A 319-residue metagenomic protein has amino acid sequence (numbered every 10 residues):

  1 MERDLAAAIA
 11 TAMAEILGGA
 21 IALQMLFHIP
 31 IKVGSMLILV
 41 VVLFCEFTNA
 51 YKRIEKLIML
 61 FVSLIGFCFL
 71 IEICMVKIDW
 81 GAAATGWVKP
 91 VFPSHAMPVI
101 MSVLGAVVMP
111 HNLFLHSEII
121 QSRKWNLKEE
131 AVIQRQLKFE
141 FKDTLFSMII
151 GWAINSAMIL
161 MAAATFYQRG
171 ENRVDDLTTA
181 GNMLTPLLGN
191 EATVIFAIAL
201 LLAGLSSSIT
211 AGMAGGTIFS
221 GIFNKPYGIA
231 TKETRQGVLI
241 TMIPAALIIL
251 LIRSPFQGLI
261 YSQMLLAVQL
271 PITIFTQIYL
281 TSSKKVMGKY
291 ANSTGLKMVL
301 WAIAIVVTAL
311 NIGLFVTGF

Functional and structural regions predicted by a protein language model:
M1, L26-T48, L64-F69, G228-L247 (+1 more regions): Transmembrane alpha-helical segments of multi-pass small-molecule transport proteins
M1-A6, F92-L104, W152-A162, P186-L205 (+1 more regions): Select transmembrane alpha-helical segments in multipass membrane proteins
M1-E15, A20-A50, G105-A106, L202-S207: Helix-loop-helix module between adjacent transmembrane segments
S35, F146, E191-T193, L205 (+1 more regions): Loop-to-transmembrane helix boundary motifs in multi-pass membrane proteins
L37-I38, E46-V76, M264-L266, L270 (+1 more regions): Membrane-interface loop-to-helix entry segments
L57-L60, T217, T231-Q236, P255 (+1 more regions): C-terminal membrane-solvent junction of multi-pass transporters and transport-like membrane proteins
S63-K89, M97, L104-I120, T276-K285 (+1 more regions): Hydrophobic alpha-helical segments and their helix-loop junctions in multi-pass secondary transporters
I120-E129, I149-T179: Extracellular/periplasmic helix-exit of transmembrane alpha-helices
